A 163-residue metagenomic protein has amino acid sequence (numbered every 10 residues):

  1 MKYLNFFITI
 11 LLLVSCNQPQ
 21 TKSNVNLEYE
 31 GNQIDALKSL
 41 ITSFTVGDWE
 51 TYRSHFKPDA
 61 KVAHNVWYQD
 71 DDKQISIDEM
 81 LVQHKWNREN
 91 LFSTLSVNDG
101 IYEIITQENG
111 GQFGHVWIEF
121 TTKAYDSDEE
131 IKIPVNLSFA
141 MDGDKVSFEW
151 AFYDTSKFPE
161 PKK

Functional and structural regions predicted by a protein language model:
L4-V14: Sec-dependent N-terminal signal peptides
C16-E50, S54: Short, low-complexity N-terminal intrinsically disordered segments enriched in polar/charged residues
N24-E28, D126-I131, K157-K163: A short acidic/glycine-rich loop-to-helix N-cap element
L40, T51-R53, A60, M80 (+2 more regions): Hydrophobic pocket/interface hotspot
R53-Q107, Q112: A solvent-exposed, acidic/Ser-Thr-rich amphipathic alpha-helical stretch
G111-G143: Exposed beta-sheet edge and beta->alpha loop/turn motif
K132-K162: Short beta-strand edge/turn micro-motifs at domain boundaries
